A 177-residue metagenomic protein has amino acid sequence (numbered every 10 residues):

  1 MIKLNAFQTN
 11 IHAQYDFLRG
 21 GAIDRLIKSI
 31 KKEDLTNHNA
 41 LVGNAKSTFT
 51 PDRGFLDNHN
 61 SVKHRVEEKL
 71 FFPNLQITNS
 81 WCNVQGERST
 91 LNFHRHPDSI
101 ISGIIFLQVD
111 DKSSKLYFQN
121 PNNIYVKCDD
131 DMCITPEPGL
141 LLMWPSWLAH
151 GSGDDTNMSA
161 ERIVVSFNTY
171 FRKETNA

Functional and structural regions predicted by a protein language model:
M1-P73, T90: Non-heme Fe(II)/2-oxoglutarate
A40, N44-F55, S80-N83, I105-V109 (+2 more regions): Generic ordered-secondary-structure signal
Q76-M143, G151-G153, A160-V164, F171-N176: Catalytic core of non-heme Fe(II) oxygenases with the double-stranded beta-helix
